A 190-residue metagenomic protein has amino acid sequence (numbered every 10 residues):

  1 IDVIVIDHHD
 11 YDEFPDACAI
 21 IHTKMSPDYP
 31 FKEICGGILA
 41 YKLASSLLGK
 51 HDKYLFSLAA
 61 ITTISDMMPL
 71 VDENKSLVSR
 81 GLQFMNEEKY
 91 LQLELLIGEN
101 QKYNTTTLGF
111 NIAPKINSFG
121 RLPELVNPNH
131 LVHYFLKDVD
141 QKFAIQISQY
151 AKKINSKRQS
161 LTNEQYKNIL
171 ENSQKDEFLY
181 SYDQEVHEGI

Functional and structural regions predicted by a protein language model:
I1, L48-I190: Hydrophobic helix-and-loop "lid/oligomerization" segment in the mid-to-C-terminal part of catalytic domains
D2-I6: Short hydrophobic alpha-helical runs that function as membrane-insertion/retention elements
H8-Y11, T23-S26, Q184-E185: Short, ordered loop/turn segments at secondary-structure junctions
F14-S65, D72-N74: Short alpha-helices
